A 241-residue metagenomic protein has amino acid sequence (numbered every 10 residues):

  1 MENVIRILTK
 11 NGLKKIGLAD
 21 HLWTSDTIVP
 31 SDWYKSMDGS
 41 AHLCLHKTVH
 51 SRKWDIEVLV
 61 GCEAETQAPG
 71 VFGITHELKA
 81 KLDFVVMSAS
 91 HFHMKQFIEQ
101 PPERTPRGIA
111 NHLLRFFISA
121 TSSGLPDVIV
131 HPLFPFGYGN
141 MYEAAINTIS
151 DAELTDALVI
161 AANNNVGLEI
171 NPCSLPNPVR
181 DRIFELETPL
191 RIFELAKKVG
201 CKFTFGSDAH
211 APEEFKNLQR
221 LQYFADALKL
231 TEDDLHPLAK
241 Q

Functional and structural regions predicted by a protein language model:
M1-N111, R115, H210-K216: A metal-dependent hydrolase metal-coordination microenvironment
M1-R6, M141-Q241: Charged catalytic cores and adjacent phosphate/nucleic-acid-binding surfaces used for phosphate/nucleic-acid chemistry
T9-K10, H46-D55, I74-F84, S119-L125 (+2 more regions): Acidic (Asp/Glu)-rich catalytic clusters
G12-K15, K81, G124-V128, K229-T231: Short loop/turn motifs at secondary-structure junctions
A19, L59-E63, V86-S90, I129-P132 (+3 more regions): A cross-family glycoside hydrolase active-site/sugar-binding cleft signature
A80, R115, S119, Y223 (+1 more regions): Charged/polar, solvent-exposed surface patches and flexible loops
F84-V179, E185: Divalent metal-binding pocket/active-site signature
